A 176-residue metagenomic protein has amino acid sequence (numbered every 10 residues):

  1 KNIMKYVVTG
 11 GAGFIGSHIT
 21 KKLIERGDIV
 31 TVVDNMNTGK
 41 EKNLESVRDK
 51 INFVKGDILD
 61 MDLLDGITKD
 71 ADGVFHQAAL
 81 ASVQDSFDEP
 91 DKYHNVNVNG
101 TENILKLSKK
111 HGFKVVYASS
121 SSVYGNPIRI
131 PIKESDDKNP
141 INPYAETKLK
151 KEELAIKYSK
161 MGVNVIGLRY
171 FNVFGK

Functional and structural regions predicted by a protein language model:
N2-V173: N-terminal Rossmann-like NAD(P)+-binding domain of SDR-like oxidoreductases, especially those catalyzing
K176: Aromatic-glycine-rich donor-binding/catalytic loop that engages nucleotide-sugar donors across glycosyltransferases
